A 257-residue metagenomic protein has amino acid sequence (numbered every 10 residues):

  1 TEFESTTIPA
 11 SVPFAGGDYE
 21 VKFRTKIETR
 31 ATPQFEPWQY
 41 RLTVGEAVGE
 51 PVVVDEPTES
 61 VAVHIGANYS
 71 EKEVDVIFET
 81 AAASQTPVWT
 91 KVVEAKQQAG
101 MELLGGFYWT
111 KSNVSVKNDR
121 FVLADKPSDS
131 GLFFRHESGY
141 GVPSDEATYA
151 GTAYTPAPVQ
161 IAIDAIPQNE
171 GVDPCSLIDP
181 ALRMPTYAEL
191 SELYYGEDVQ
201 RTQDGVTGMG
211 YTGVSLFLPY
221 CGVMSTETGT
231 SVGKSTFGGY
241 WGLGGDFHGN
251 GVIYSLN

Functional and structural regions predicted by a protein language model:
T1-A15, P87-Q98: Short S/T/G/P-enriched beta-strand
F3-P9, G16-S60: Surface-exposed binding patches on compact interaction domains or structured appendages
V61-I65, E71-A82: A short beta-strand micro-motif common to beta-rich folds, especially ectodomain repeats
E73-F78, P87-L104, S191, G196: A short, polar beta-strand/turn micro-motif
W89-D129: GGW-centered surface loops in extracellular recognition modules
M101, K111-N118, V142, T152 (+1 more regions): C-terminal, surface-exposed recognition/capping segments
P127-N169: Aromatic- and Gly/Pro-rich amphipathic surface segment
